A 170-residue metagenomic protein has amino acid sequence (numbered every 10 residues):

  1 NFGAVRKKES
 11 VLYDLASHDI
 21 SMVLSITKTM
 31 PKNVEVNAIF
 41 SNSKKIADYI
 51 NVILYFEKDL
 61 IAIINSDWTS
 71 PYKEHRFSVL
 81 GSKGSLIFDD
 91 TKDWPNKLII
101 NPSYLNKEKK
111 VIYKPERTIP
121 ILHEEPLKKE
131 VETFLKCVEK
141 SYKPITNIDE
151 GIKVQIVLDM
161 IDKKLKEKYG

Functional and structural regions predicted by a protein language model:
F2-I61, S66-Y72, S78, D149-I152: Rossmann-like dinucleotide-binding domain that binds NAD(P)(H)
E9-V11, T118-I121, K140-P144: Active-site rim elements
D19-V23, K97, K128-E132, L158: A general structural signal for well-ordered alpha-helical segments in protein cores
I26-T29, S82-L86, I161-K164, K168: Phosphate/oxyanion-binding loops and surfaces in catalytic or ligand/nucleic-acid-binding neighborhoods
F40-A47, E57-E130, N147: NAD(P)-dinucleotide binding in Rossmann-like oxidoreductases
N51-V52, K107, D162-K166: Short alpha-helix boundary/capping motifs
E57, T133-G170: C-terminal helix-rich "cap/oligomerization" subdomain common to oxidoreductases
